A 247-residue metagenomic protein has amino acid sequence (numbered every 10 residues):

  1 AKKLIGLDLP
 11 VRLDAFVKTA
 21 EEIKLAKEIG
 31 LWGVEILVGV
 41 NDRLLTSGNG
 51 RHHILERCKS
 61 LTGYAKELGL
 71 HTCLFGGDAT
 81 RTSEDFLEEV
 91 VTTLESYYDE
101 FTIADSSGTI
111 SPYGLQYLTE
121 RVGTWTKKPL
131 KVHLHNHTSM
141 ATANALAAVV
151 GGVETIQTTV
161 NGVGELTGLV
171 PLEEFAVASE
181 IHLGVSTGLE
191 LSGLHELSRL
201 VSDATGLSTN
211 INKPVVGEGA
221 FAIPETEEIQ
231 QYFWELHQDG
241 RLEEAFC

Functional and structural regions predicted by a protein language model:
A1-V17, L55-L70, L115-V132, F175-V185: Alpha-helix-loop-beta-strand connector modules within alpha/beta enzyme cores
K2-I5, I23-K27, T82-L94, S111-G123 (+1 more regions): Distinct, well-ordered alpha-helical segments
L7-V90: Active-site beta->alpha loop and helix N-cap motifs at the rims of alpha/beta catalytic domains
V34, L74, F101, G152 (+1 more regions): Conserved, mostly hydrophobic/aromatic
V38-D42, I103-S106, G151-G168: Glycine-rich phosphate-binding active-site loops on the catalytic face of alpha/beta enzymes
H133-N161: Small-aliphatic-rich amphipathic alpha-helix that forms the alpha element of a beta-alpha
G164-L194: C-terminal helical cap(s) of enzyme catalytic domains, especially alpha/beta-barrels
G184-C247: A mid-to-C-terminal "edge-of-domain" accessory segment
